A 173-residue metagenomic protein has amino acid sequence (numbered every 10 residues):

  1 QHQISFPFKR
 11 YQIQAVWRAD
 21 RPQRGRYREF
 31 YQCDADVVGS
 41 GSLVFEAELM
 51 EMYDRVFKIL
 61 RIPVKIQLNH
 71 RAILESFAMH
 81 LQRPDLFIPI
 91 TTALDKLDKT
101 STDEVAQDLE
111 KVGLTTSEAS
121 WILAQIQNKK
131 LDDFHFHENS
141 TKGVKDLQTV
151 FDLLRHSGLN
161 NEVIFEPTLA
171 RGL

Functional and structural regions predicted by a protein language model:
Q1-P63, V105-L173: Positively charged, Gly/Ser-enriched RNA/tRNA-binding surfaces
G41-F45, Q67, K96-K99: Short C-terminal domain-edge/linker segments immediately following a structured domain
L49, H70-I73, I90-A93, V105 (+1 more regions): Internal, well-ordered alpha-helical segments in soluble enzyme and binding-protein domains
M50-M52, M79, L86: Detector for methionine-enriched segments
L68-H80, L169-L173: Beta-rich nucleic-acid/ligand-interaction surfaces
Q82-K111, L159: Acidic, His- and aromatic-enriched active-site or binding-groove loops in soluble protein domains that engage sugars
